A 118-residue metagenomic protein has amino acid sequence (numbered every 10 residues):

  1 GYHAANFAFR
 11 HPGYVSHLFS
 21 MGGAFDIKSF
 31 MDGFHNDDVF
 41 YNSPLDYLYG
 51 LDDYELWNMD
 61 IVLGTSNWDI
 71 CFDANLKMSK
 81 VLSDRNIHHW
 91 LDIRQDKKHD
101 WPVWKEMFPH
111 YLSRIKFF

Functional and structural regions predicted by a protein language model:
G1-F118: Non-catalytic cap/lid and distal C-terminal segments of serine-dependent acyl enzymes
